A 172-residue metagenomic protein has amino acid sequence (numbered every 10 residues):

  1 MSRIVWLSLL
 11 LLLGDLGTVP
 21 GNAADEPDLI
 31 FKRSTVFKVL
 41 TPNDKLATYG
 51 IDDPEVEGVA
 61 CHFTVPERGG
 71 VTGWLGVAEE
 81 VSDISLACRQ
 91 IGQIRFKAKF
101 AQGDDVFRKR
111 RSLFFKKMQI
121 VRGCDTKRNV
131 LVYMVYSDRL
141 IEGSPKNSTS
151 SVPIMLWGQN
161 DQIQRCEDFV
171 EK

Functional and structural regions predicted by a protein language model:
I4-V5, V19: Short hydrophobic transmembrane-like helices used for membrane targeting/insertion
V5-L13: Sec-dependent N-terminal signal peptides
L13-P20: C-terminal segment of classical bacterial N-terminal signal peptides
L16, I51-D53, P66, I91-Q93 (+2 more regions): Generic structural motif
A24-S85: N-terminal secretory signal peptides
P27, R95-K172: Low-complexity intrinsically disordered segments
G58-T126: Mature extracytoplasmic domains of secretory-pathway proteins
